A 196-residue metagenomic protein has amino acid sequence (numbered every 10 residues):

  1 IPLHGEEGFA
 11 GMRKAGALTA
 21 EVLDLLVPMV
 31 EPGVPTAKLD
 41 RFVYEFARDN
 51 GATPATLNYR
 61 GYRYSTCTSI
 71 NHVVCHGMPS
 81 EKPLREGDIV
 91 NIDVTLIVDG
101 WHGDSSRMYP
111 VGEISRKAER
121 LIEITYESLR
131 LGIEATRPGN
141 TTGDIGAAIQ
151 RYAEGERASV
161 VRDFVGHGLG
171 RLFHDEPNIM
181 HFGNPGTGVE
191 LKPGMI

Functional and structural regions predicted by a protein language model:
I1-I196: Active-site neighborhoods and metal-handling regions in enzymes and metal-associated proteins
